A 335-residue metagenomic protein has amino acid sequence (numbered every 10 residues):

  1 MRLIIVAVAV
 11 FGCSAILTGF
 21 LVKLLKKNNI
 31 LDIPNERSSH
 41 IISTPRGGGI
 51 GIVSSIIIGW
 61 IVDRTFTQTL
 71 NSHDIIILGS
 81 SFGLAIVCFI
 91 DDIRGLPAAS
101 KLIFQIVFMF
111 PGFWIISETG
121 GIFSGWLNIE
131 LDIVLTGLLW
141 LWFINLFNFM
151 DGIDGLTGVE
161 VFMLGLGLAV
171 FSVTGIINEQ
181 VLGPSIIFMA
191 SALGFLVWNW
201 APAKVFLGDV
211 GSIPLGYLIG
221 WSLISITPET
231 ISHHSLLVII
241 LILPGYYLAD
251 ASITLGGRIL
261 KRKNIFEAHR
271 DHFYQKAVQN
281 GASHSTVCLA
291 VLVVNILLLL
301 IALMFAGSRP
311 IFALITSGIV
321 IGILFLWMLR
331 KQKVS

Functional and structural regions predicted by a protein language model:
M1-A251: "…together with the soluble PPM/PP2C metallo-phosphatase catalytic core" -> "…together with the soluble PPM/PP2C
P228-E229, H233-S335: C-terminal membrane-associated helical module and adjoining short loops/tails
